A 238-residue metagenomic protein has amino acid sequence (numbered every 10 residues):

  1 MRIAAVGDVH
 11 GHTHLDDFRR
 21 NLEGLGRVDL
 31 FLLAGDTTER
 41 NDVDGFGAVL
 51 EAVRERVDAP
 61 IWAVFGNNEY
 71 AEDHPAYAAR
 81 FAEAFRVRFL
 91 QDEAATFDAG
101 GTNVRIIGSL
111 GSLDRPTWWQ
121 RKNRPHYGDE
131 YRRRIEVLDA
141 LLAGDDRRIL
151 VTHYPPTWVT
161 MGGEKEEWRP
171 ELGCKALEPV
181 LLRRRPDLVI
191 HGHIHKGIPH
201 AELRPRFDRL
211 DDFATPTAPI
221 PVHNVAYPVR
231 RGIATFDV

Functional and structural regions predicted by a protein language model:
M1-H10, N103-P116, I149-V151, P221-Y227: Active-site-proximal beta-strand elements of phosphoester/diester hydrolases
M1-P60, E69-A76, A143-R147: N-terminal active-site segment of His-dependent metallophosphoesterases
A5-D8, F31-D36, I61-N67, R88-E93 (+3 more regions): Active-site neighborhood of phospho(di)ester-bond hydrolases with catalytic His/Asp-centered motifs
H10-D17, E39-V43, N67-P75, A94-A99 (+4 more regions): Active-site environment of divalent metal-dependent phosphoester hydrolases
D44-A52, A78-A82, E166-L177: Charged helix-capping and loop-helix junction motifs
A76, F97-G100, D129, A176-R184 (+1 more regions): Binuclear metal-dependent phosphoesterase catalytic core
F85, G101-D146, P170-A176: Binuclear metal-dependent hydrolase catalytic cores centered on His/Asp/Glu-rich metal-binding motifs
K122, D145-R185: Active-site-proximal segments of metal-dependent phosphoesterases and phosphodiesterases across multiple
